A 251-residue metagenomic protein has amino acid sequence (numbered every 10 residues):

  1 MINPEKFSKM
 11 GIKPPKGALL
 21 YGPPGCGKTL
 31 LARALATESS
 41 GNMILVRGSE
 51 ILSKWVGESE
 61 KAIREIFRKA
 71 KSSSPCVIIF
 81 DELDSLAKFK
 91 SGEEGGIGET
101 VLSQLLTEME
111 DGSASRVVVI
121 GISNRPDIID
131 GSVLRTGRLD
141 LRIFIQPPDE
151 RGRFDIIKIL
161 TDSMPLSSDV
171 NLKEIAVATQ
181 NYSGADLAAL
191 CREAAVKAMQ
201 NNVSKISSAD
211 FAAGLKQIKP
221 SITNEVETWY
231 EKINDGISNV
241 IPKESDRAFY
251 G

Functional and structural regions predicted by a protein language model:
M1-Y182, A194: Walker A/P-loop NTP-binding motif of AAA+ ATPase domains
S8-M10, N171-C191, M199-G251: C-terminal engagement/docking regions of AAA+ P-loop ATPases
